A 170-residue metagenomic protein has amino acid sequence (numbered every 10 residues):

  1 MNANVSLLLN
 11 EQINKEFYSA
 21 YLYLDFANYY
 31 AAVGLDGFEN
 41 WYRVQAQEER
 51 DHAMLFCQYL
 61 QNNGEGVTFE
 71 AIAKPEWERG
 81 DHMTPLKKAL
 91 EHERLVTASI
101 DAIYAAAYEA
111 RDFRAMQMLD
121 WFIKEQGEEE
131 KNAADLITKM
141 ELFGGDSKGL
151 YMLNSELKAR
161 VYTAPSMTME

Functional and structural regions predicted by a protein language model:
M1-E170: Iron-associated oxidoreductase/ferritin-like identity signal
